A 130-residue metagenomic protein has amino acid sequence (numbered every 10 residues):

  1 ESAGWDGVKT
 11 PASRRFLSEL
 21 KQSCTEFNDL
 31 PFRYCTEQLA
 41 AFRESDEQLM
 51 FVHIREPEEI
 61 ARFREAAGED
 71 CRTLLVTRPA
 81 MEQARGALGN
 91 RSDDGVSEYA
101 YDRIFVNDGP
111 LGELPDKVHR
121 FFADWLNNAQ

Functional and structural regions predicted by a protein language model:
E1-L49, R55: ATP-dependent small-molecule kinase phosphotransfer cores that center on conserved nucleotide phosphate-binding segments
S2, R33, E37-E47, A61 (+4 more regions): Polar/charged alpha-helical tracts
G4-D6, L30, E69, P110-E113: Alpha-helix capping and helix-coil boundary motifs
A12, F27-L30, E65, P79 (+1 more regions): General structural signal for secondary-structure boundaries
L17, D70-Q130: Small-molecule kinase domains that catalyze NTP-dependent phosphoryl transfer to phosphate-bearing small molecules
C24-F27, A61, Q83, G112: A broad, structure-centric signal for solvent-exposed, well-ordered loop/edge residues that line or flank functional
C35-R91: ATP-dependent NMP and nucleoside kinases share a basic, alpha-helical "lid"
